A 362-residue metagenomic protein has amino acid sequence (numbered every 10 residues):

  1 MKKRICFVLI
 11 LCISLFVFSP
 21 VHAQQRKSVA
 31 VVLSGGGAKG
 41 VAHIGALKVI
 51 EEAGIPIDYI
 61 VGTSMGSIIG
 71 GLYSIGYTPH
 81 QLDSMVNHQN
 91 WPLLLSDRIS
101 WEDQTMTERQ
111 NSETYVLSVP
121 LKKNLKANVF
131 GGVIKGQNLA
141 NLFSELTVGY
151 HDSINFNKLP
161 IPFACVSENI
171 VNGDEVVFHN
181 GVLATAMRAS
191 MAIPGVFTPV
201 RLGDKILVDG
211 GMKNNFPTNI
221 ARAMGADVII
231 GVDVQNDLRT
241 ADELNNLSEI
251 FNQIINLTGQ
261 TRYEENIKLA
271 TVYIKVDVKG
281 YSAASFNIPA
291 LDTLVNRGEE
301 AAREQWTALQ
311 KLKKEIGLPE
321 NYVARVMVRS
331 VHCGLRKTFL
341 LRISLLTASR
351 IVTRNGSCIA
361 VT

Functional and structural regions predicted by a protein language model:
M1-K27: Bacterial Sec-dependent N-terminal signal peptides
P20-T63, G71-T362: Patatin-like phospholipase
